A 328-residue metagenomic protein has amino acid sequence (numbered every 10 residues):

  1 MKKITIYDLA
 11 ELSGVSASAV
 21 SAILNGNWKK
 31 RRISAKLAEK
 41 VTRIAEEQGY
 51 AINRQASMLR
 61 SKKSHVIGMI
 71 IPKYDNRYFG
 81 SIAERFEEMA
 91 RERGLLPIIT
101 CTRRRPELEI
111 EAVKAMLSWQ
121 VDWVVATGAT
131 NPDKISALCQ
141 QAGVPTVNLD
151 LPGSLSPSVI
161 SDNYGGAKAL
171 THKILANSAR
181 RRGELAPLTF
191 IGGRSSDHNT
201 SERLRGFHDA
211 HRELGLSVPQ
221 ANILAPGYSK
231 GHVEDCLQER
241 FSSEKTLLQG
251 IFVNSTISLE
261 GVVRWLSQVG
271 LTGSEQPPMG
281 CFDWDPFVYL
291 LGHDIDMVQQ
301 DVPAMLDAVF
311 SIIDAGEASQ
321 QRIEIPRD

Functional and structural regions predicted by a protein language model:
M1-K63: N-terminal helix-turn-helix DNA-binding module of bacterial transcription factors
A35, E39, Q48-A115, W119-W123: Amphipathic helical "hinge" segments at domain boundaries
Y78-E92, G166-A169, H198-S217, G261-W265 (+1 more regions): Short, solvent-exposed amphipathic alpha-helices that sit in or adjacent to ligand/effector-binding or catalytic
A90-C101, P187-F190, H208-H232: Short beta-strand elements in bilobed, periplasmic/extracellular small-molecule ligand-binding domains
Q120-G128, P187-G192, I223, K245-S255 (+1 more regions): Periplasmic-binding protein-like
A126-A169, I257, D283-I295: Flexible loop/hinge segments that line or gate small-molecule binding clefts
P157-F190, R205, D209, K230-F241 (+2 more regions): Hydrophobic alpha-helical segments within soluble ligand-binding/sensing domains
V218, Q238-D328: Flexible loop/turn connectors
